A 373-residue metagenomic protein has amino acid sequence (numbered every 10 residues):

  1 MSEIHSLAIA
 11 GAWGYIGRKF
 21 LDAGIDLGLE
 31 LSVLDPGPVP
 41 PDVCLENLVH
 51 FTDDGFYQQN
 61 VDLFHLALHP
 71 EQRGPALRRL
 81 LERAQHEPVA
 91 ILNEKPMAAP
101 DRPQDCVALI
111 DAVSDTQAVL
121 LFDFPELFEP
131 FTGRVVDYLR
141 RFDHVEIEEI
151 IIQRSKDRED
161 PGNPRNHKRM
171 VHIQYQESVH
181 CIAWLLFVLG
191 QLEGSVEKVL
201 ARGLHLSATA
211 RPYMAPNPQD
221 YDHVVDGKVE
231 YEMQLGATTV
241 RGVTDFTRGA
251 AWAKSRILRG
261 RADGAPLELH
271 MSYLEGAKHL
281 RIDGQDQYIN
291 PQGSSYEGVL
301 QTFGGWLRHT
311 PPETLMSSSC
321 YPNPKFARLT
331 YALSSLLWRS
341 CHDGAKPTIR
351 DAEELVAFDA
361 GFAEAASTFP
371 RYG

Functional and structural regions predicted by a protein language model:
M1-E46, Q59: N-terminal Rossmann-like dinucleotide-binding module
E3-H5, V89, A118, E148: Nucleotide donor/acceptor-binding cores
E46-A112, F131-T132, Y138: Beta-loop-alpha module in the N-terminal Rossmann-like domain of NAD(P)-dependent dehydrogenases, especially those
A98-G162, V171: A contiguous active-site-proximal alpha/beta segment in oxidoreductase catalytic domains
Q153-H167, Y273-E275, Y296-G298: Pol beta-like nucleotidyltransferase catalytic core
G162-W252, K325: Rossmann-like dinucleotide-binding domain that binds NAD(P)(H)
D220-K228, M233-L307, C320: NAD(P)-dinucleotide binding in Rossmann-like oxidoreductases
W306-G373: C-terminal helix-rich "cap/oligomerization" subdomain common to oxidoreductases
